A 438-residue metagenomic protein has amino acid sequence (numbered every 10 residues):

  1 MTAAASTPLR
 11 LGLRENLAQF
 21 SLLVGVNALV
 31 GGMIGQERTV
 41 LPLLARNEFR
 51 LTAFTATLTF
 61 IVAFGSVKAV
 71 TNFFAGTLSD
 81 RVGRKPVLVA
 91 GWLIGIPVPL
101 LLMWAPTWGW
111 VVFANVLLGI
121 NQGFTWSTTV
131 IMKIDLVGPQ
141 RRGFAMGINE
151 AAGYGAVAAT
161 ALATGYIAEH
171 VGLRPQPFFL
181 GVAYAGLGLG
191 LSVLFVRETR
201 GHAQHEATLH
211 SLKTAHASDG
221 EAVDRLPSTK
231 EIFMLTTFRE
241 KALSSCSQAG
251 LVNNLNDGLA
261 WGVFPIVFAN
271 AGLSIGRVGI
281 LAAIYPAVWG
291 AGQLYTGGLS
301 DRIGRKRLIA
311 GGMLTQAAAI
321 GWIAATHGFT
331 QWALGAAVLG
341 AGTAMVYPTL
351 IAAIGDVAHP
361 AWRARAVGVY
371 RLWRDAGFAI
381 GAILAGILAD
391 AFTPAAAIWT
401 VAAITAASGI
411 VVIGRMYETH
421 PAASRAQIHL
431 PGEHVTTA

Functional and structural regions predicted by a protein language model:
T2-L17, H202-C246, I428-A438: Juxtamembrane intracellular "pre-TM" segments in multi-pass secondary transporters
R14-G65, S244-S245, A249, N253-A271: Helix-loop boundary and gating motifs at the non-cytosolic
F64-F73, A158, P286-L294, F378-A379: Residue-level signature of mid-helix packing/kink "hotspots" within the transmembrane helices of 12-pass Major
T71-G83, A168, G292-G304, A389: Helix-to-loop junctions at the C-terminal end of transmembrane segments in multipass secondary transporters
P86-L100, V182, R307-W322: Structural signature of the two symmetry-related core transmembrane helices
A114-Y154, A352-A353: Cytoplasmic helix-loop-helix junction between adjacent transmembrane helices in 12-TM secondary transporters
Q176-V193, I398-G414: Symmetry-related core transmembrane helices of the 12-TM Major Facilitator Superfamily/SLC fold
V193-L209, I413-R425: Helix-loop junctions on the cytosolic side of multi-pass membrane transporters, especially the intracellular loop
